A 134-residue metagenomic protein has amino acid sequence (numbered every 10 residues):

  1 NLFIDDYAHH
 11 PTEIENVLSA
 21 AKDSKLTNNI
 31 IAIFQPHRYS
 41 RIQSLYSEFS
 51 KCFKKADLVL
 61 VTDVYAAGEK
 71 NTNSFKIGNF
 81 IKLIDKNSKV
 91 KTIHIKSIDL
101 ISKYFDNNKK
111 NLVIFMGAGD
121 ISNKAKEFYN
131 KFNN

Functional and structural regions predicted by a protein language model:
N1-L58: Nucleotide phosphate-binding/pyrophosphate-handling subdomain across enzymes that bind or process nucleotide phosphates
L2, S50-K109: C-terminal helical cap/extension that packs against the catalytic core of soluble nucleotide-cofactor enzymes
H9, P36-Y39, V64-A67, A118-I121: Short glycine-rich anion-binding loops that position phosphate/pyrophosphate groups of nucleotides and phosphorylated
E15-L18, I81, S122: Predominant activation on well-ordered alpha-helical scaffold segments within soluble catalytic domains
D23-T27, K55, K86, N107 (+2 more regions): Secondary-structure boundary motif
Q43, K70-N71, N123-E127: Short glycine-/acidic-enriched loop or helix-start segments at secondary-structure transitions that form or flank
D99-N134: A glycine-rich beta-strand to alpha-helix segment that forms a phosphate/ribose-binding loop at ligand/cofactor sites
